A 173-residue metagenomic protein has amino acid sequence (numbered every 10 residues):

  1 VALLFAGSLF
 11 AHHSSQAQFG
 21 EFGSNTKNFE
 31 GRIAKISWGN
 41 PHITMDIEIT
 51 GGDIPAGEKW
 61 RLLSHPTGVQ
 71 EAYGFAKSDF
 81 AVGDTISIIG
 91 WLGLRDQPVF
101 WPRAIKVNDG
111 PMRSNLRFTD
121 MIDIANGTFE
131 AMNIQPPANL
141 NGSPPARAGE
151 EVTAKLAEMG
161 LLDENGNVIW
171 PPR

Functional and structural regions predicted by a protein language model:
V1-S8: Bacterial N-terminal signal peptides
S15-R173: PEST-like low-complexity, intrinsically disordered acidic/proline/serine-rich tracts that flank trafficking/processing
